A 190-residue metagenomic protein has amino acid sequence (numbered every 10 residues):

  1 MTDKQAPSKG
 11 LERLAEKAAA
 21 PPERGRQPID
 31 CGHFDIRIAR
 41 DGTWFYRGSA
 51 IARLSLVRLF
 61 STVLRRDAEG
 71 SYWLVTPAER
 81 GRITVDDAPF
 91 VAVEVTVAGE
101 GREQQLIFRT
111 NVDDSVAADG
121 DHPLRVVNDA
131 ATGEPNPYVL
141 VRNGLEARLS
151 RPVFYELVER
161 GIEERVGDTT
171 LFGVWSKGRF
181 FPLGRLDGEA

Functional and structural regions predicted by a protein language model:
M1-A190: Long, non-globular segments of proteins
